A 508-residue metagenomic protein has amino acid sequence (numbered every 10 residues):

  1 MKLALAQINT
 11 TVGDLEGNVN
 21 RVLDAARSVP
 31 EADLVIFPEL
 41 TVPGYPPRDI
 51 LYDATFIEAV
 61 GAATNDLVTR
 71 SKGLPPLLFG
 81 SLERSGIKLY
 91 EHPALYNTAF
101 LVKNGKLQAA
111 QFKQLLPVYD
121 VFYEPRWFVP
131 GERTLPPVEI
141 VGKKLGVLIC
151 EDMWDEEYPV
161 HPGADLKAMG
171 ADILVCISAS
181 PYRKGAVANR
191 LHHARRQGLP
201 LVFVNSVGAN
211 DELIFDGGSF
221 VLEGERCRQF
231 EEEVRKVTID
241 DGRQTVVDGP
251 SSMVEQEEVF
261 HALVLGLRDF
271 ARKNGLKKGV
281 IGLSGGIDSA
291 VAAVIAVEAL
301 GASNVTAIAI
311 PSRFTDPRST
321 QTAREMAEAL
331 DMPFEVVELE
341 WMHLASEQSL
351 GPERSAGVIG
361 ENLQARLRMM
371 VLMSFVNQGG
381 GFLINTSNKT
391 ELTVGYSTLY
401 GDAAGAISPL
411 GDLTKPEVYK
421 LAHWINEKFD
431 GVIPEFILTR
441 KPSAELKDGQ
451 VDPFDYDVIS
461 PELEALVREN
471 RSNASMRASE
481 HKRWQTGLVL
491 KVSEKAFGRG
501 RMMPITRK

Functional and structural regions predicted by a protein language model:
M1-G282, I295-A299, A329, F334 (+1 more regions): Enzyme catalytic cores with a strong preference for nitrogen-chemistry domains
R243, V247-S284, S289-K508: ATP/NTP-dependent adenylation/nucleotidyl-transfer catalytic domains that generate, transfer, or process NMP-activated
